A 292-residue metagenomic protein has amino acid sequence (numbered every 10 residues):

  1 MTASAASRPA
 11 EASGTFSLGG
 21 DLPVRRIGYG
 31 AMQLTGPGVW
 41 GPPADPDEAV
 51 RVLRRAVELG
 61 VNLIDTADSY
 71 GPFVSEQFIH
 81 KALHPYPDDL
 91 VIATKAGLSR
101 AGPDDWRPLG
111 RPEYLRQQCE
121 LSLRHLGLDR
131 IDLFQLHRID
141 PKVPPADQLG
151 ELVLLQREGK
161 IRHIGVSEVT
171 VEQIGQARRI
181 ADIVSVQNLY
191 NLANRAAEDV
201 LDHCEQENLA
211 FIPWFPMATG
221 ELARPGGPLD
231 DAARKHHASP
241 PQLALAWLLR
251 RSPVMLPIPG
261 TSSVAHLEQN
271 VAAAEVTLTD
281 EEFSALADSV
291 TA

Functional and structural regions predicted by a protein language model:
M1-L90: N-terminal binding-site loop/beta-alpha segment at the start of enzyme catalytic domains that lines or forms
A3-T15, I139-A292: Beta/alpha (TIM)-barrel catalytic core signal, keyed to glycine-rich beta->alpha loops juxtaposed to Asp/Glu that bind
G19, E58, H80-V91, L123-G127 (+2 more regions): Acidic (Asp/Glu)-rich catalytic clusters
Y29, T66, T94, L133-L136 (+3 more regions): Conserved beta-strand positions
T35-V39, S99-W106, L222-A223, H266-Q269: A short acidic, helix-capping loop that chelates divalent metal ions and anchors anionic groups
G41-E48, V74, F78, W106-Q117 (+3 more regions): Alpha-helix N-cap and loop-to-helix initiation/capping positions
P42-A56, G110-L126, T170-Q176: Short, acidic/polar
L123-P141: Active-site groove signature of glycoside hydrolases
